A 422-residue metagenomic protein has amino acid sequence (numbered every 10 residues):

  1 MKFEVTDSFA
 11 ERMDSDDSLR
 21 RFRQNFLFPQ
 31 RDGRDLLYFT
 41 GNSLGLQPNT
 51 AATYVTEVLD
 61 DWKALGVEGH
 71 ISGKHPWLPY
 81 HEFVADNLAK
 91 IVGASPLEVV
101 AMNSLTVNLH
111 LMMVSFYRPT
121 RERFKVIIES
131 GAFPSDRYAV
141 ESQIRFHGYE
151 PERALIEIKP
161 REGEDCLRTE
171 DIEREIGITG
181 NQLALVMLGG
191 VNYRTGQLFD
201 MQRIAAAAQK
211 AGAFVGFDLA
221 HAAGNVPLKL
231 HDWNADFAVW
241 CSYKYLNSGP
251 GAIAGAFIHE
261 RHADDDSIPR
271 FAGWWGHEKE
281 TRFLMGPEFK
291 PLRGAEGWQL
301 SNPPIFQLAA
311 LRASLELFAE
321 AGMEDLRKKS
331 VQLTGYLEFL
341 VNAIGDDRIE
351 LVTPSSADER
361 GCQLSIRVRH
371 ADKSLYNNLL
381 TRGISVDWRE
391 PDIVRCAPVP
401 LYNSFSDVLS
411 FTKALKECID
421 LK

Functional and structural regions predicted by a protein language model:
M1-K422: Pyridoxal 5′-phosphate
